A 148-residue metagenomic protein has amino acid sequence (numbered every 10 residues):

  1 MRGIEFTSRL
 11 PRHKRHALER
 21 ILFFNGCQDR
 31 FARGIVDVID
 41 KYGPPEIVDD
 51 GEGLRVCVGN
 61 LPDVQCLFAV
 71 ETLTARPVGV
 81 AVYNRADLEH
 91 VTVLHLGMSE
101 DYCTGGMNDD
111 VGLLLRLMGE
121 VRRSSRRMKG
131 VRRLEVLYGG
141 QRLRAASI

Functional and structural regions predicted by a protein language model:
M1-C27: Conserved N-terminal entry element of GNAT/NAT acetyltransferase domains
R9-H13, T72, A86, D101: Generic structural motif
L18, F31, I35-I39: Generic structural signal of hydrophobic/aromatic residues within well-ordered alpha-helices of folded domains
L22-G26, A69, V121-K129: Hydrophobic, Leu/Ile/Phe/Ala-enriched alpha-helical segments that form helix-helix packing faces
F24-R33, N84-L88: Short, solvent-exposed beta-strand-terminating loops
D29, A75-P77, Q141-A145: Short, surface-exposed beta-strand/loop "edge" segments at domain boundaries and coil↔beta transitions
V36-H90: A conserved beta-strand-loop-helix scaffold within acyl/acetyltransferase catalytic domains
A86-I148: Acyl-donor binding region in acyl/amide transferases
